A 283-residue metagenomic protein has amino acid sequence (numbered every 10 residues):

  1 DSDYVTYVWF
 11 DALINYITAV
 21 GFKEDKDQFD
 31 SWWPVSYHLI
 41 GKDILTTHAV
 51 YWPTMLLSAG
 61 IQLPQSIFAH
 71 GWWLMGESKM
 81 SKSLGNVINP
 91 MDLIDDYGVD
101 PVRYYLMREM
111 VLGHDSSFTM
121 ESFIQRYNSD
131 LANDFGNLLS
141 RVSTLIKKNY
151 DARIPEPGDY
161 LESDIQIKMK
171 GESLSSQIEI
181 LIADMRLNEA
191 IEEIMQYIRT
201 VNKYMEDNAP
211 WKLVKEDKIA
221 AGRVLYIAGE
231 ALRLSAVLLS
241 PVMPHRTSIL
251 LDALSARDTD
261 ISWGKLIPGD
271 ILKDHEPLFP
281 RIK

Functional and structural regions predicted by a protein language model:
D1-K148, E192-I194: Structured secondary-structure scaffolds
Y4, S122-N133, E162-I165, L181-N188 (+2 more regions): Short, solvent-exposed segments of well-ordered alpha helices
V20-F22, K26-Q28, L139-I178, I198 (+1 more regions): Conserved, charged catalytic cores of large soluble enzymes
G71-W73, S122-F123, P157-E162, Q196 (+1 more regions): A glycine-rich phosphate-binding loop feature that marks nucleotide/adenosyl-phosphate handling sites
V87, M120, G171-S176, L232: Residue-level signal for cytosolic alpha-helical hairpin/rod architecture
D92-L93, F118-S129, N149-Y160, S176-R186: Short, charged, low-complexity loops and linkers
A132, G136, K168, E172 (+4 more regions): Generic structural concept
I180, M185-R186, M195-K283: Basic, alpha-helical terminal appendages of large translation-related enzymes
